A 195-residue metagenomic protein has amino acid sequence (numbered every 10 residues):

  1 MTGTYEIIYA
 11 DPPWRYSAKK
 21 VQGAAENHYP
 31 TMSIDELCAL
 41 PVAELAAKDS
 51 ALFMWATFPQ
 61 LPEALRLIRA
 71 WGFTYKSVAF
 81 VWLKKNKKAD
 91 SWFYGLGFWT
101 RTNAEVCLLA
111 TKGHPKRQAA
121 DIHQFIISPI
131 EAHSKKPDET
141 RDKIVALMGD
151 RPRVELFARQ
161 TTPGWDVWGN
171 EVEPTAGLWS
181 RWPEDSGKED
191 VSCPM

Functional and structural regions predicted by a protein language model:
M1-M195: Class I S-adenosyl-L-methionine-dependent methyltransferase catalytic core
